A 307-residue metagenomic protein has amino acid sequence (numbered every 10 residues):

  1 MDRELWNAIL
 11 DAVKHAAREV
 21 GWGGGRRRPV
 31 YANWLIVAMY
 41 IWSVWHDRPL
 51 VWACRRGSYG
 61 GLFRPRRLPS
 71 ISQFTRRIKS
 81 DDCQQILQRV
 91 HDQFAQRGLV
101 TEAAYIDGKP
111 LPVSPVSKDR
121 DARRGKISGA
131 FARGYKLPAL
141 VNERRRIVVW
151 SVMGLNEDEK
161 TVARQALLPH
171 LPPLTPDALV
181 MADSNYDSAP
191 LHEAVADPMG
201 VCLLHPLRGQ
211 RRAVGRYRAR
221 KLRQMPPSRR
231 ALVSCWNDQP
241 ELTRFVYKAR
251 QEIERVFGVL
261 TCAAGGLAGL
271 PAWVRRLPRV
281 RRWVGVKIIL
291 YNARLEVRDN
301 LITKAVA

Functional and structural regions predicted by a protein language model:
M1-W45: Basic, short loop/linker segments at the boundary and entry of helix-turn-helix/winged-helix-like folds
R26-A38, W42-W45, Q85-D197: Polybasic low-complexity intrinsically disordered regions
R27-R89: Short, positively charged, Gly/Tyr-enriched micro-motifs that form contact patches at catalytic or ligand/partner
V44, K79-D82, L171, T261 (+1 more regions): Hydrophobic/aromatic-lined pockets within catalytic cores
I71, N185, A189, G209 (+2 more regions): Acidic/histidine-rich catalytic cores and adjacent linkers of DNA breakage/strand-transfer/modification proteins
I78, P115, W150, L191 (+2 more regions): Short, function-defining helix-loop hinge/capping sites that tune catalysis or transport
S184-G265: Helix-centered, glycine/charged polyanion-binding patches within enzymatic domains that contact phosphate-containing
T243-A307: Basic, amphipathic alpha-helical segments enriched in Lys/Arg and hydrophobic/aromatic residues
